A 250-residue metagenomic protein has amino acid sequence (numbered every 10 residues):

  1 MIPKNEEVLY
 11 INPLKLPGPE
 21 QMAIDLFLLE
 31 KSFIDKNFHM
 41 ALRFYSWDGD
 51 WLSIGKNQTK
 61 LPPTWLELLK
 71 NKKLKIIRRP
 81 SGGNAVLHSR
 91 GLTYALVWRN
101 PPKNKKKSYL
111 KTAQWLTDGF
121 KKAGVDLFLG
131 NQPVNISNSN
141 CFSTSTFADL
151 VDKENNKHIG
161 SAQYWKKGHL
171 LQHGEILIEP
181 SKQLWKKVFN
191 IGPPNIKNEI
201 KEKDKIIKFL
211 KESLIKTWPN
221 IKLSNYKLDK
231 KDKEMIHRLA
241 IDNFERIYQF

Functional and structural regions predicted by a protein language model:
M1-P63, E67, N71, R78-R79 (+3 more regions): Active-site loop/lid in soluble adenylation, ligation, and acyl-transfer enzymes
D48, S89, D152-N155, K166-K167 (+1 more regions): Short acidic-glycine loop/turn motifs at beta-strand connectors
N57-Q58, W98-P101, E154-N155, P180-Q183: Short loop segments at secondary-structure junctions
P62-T64, K103-K107, L184-K186, K205: Short, conserved charged micro-motifs
P80-R99, V188-N195: Residues forming anionic-ligand binding surfaces in small-molecule and nucleic-acid pockets of primarily soluble enzymes
S89-F147: Internal, conserved structured core segments that host functional sites
Q114-V134, Y164-F250: Long, positively charged amphipathic alpha-helical accessory segments at protein N-termini or as interdomain linkers
S145-V151, N155-Y164: Aromatic/basic-lined ligand-recognition segments that form π-stacking hydrophobic pockets flanked by Lys/Arg to engage
